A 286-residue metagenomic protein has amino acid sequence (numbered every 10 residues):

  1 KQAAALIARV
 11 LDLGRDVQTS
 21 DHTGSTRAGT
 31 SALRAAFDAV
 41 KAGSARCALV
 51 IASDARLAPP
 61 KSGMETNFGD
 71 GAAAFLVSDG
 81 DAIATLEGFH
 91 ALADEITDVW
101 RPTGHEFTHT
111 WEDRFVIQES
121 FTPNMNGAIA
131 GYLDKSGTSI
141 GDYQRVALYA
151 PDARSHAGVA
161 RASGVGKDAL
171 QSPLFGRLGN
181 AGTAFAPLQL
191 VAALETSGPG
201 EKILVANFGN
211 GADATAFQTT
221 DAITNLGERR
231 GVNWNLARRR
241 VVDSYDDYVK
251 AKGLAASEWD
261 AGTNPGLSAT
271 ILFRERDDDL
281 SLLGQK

Functional and structural regions predicted by a protein language model:
K1-C47, A157-Q189: Conserved catalytic cysteine-centered active-site region of acyl-thioester-dependent Claisen-condensing enzymes
S20-T30, M64-T66, E106-G127, R177-A184 (+2 more regions): Active-site pocket-shaping loop/turn-to-helix segments
G24-G29, A52-L57, G80, N207-A212: Acidic, glycine-rich active-site loops and adjacent beta-strand->loop/helix elements that engage anionic groups
A39-A74: Flexible, glycine-rich active-site loops centered on histidine and acidic residues that chelate a metal or position
K61-E119, P123, G198, V205-D277: Condensing-enzyme catalytic core mediating Claisen C-C bond formation in acyl metabolism
N126-Q144, S163: Phosphate/pyrophosphate-binding loops at sites that engage ATP/ADP/AMP, CoA/4′-phosphopantetheine, polyphosphate
R177-D213: Repeat-solenoid scaffold signature
S281-K286: Residues immediately within or flanking Cys/His clusters that coordinate Zn2+ in small zinc-binding modules
